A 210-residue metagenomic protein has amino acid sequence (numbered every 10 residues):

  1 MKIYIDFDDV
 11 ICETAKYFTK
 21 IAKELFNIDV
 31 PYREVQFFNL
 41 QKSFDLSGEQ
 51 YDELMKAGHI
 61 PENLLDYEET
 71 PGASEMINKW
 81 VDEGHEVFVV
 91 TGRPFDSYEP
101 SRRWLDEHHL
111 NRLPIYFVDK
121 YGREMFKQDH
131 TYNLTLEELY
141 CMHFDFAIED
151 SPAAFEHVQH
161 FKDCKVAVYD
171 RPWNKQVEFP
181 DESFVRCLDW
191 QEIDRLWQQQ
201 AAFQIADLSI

Functional and structural regions predicted by a protein language model:
M1-Q50: Active-site neighborhood of HAD-like aspartate-dependent phosphohydrolases
I21-A22, K79, W104, E138: Residues within well-ordered alpha helices
E24, D82-E83, E107, H160: Secondary-structure boundary motif
I28-Y32, V87, R112, F146: Residue-level detector of short coil/turn "hinge" positions at structural boundaries
S43-I60, P114: Short, basic/glycine-rich phosphate-binding loops at helix/coil junctions that contact nucleotide phosphates
P61-V89, R93-S101: Short, acidic loop-to-helix structural element flanking the phosphoryl-transfer center in phosphate-processing enzymes
S97-I210: C-terminal cap/substrate-recognition subdomain and adjoining C-terminal extension of metal-dependent phosphatase-like
